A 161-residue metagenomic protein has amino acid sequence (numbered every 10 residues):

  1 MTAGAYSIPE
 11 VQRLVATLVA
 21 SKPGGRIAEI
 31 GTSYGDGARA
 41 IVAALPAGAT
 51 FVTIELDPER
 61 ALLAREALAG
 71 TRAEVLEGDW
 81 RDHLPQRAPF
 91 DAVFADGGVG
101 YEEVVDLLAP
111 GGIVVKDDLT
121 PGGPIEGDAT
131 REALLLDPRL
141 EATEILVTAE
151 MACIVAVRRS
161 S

Functional and structural regions predicted by a protein language model:
M1-A92, G97-V115, L119-S161: A short alpha-helical cap/connector motif
